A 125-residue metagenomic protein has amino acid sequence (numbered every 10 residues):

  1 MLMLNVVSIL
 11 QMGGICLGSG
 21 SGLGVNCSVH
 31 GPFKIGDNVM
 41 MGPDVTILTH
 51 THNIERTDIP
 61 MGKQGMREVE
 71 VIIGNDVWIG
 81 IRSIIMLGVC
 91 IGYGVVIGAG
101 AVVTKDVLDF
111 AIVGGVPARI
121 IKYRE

Functional and structural regions predicted by a protein language model:
N5-L17, G22-V89, V116-P117, R124-E125: Flexible, glycine/small-residue-enriched loop-and-beta-strand segment within the central core of proteins
I91, V103: Hydrophobic/aromatic residue at the end of a short beta strand that borders the catalytic acidic motif
G92-V95, L108-F110: Conserved catalytic segment of ABC-fold P-loop ATPases
I97, G115: Conserved G/P- and acidic residue-centered "switch" motifs that form tight phosphate/ATP-binding loops in soluble
A101, D109-A111, R119: Glycine-centered loop/turn positions within well-structured domains that cap or flank conserved ligand/cofactor-binding
K105, K122: Short helix N-cap motif at coil->helix boundaries in the Bergerat
